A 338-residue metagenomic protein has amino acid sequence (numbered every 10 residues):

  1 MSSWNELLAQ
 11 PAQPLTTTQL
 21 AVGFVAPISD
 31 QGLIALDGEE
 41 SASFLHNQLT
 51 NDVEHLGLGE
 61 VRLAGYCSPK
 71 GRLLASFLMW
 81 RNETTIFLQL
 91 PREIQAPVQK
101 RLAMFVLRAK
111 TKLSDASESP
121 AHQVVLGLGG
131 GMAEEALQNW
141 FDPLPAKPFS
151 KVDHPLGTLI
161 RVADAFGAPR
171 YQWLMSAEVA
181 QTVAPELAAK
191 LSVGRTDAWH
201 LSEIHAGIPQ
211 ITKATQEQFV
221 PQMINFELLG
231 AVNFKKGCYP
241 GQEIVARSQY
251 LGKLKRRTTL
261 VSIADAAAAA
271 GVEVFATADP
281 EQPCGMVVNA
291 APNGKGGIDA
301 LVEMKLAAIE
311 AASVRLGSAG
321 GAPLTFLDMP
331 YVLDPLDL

Functional and structural regions predicted by a protein language model:
M1-L63, C67-L74: Acidic, proline/glycine-enriched N-terminal capping motif
Q13-A21, R62-S76, V106-A109, V152-I160 (+2 more regions): Short amphipathic beta-strand starts and helix->beta connectors
F24-A26, G32-L33, L78-A206: Acidic, low-complexity central loop/insert segments
A35-S41, L128-M132, S262-A269: Short, surface-exposed ligand-recognition loops at beta-strand->loop->(often short) alpha-helix junctions that present
G59-E60, L144-D153, A267-V274, A312: Glycine-centered loop/turn motifs
A116, V162, G207, G237 (+3 more regions): Residue-level recognition of beta-strand microenvironments
Q172-S262: Anionic-ligand-binding alpha/beta catalytic cores of soluble enzymes and soluble regulatory domains that recognize
I224-A231, A246-L338: Glycine-rich, small/acidic residue-mixed loop/short-helix segments
